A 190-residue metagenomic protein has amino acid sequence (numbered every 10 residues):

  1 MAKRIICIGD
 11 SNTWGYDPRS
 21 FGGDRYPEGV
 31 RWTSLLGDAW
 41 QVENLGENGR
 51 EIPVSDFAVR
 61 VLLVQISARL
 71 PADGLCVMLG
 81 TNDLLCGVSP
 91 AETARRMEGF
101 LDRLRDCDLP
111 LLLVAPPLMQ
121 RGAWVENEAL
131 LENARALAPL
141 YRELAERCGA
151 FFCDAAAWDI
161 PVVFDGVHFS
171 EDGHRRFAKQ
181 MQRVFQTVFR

Functional and structural regions predicted by a protein language model:
A2-I6, N12-D102, G122-A123, E132-R135: Conserved SGNH/GDSL esterase-like catalytic core that processes O-acyl groups on lipids and polysaccharides
I8-G9, V114: Short hydrophobic segments within beta-strands
W32, V42, D165-R190: Histidine-centered active-site loop/cap adjacent to the catalytic His in serine esterases/O-acetyl transfer systems
L36-G37, L104, E143-E146: A generic structural signal for well-ordered alpha-helical segments
N44-G46, A115, D154-A156: Residue-level recognition of beta-strand->loop/alpha-helix junctions
G46-N48, I66-L70, T81-L84, M119 (+3 more regions): Extracellular glycan-modifying ectodomains
D106-L111, A150: A short helix->loop->beta-strand "cap" motif at the edges of active sites that frequently abuts
M119-A156: Substrate-gating cap/lid alpha-helix
